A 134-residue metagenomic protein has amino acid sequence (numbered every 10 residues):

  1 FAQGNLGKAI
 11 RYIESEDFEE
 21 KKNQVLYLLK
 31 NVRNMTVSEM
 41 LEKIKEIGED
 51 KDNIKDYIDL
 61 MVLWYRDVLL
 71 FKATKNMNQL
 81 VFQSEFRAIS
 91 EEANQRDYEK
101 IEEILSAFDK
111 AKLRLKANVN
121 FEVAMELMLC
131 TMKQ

Functional and structural regions predicted by a protein language model:
F1-L60, W64-Q134: Charged, glycine-rich active-site and insertion segments that engage polyanionic ligands
